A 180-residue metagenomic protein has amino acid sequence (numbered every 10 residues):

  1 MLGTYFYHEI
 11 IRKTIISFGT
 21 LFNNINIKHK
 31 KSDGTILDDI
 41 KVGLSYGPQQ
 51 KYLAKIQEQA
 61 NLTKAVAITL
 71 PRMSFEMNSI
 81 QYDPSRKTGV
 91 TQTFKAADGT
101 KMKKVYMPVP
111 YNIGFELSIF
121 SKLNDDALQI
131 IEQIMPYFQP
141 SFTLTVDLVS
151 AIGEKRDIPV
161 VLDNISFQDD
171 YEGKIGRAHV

Functional and structural regions predicted by a protein language model:
M1-H8, E116-D125: Short, charged/polar micro-motifs that form catalytic or ligand-binding hotspots
M1-Q92: Small/polar-rich, solvent-exposed N-terminal microdomains that initiate assembly or binding
K13, S17, D126-Y137: Short, well-ordered alpha-helical segments
A60-A65, G99-M107, D169-K174: Catalytic micro-motifs at enzyme active sites that drive phosphoryl/nucleotidyl and oxygen chemistry
P71-S79, M107-L123, E132-I134, G176-H179: Oligomerization/assembly interface segments of phage tail-like spikes and tubes
D83-R86, N124-I131, T143-D147: Short, solvent-exposed secondary-structure capping/transition elements
K87-V90, K95-V105, P110: Active-site-proximal segments of catalytic enzyme domains that coordinate small-molecule cofactors or metal ions
M107-V109, Q129, P136-H179: Acidic-leaning, charged glycine-interspersed low-complexity segments
